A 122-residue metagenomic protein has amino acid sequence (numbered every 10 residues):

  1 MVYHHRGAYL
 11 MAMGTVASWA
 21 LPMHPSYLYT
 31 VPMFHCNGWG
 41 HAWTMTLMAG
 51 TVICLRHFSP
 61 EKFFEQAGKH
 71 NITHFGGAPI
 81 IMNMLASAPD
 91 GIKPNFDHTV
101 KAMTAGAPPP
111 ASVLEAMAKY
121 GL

Functional and structural regions predicted by a protein language model:
M1: Conserved adenylation A10 loop of the ANL superfamily
H5, Y9-S26, F34-T73, A88: Conserved AMP-binding/adenylation subdomain of ANL enzymes
M11, Y29, H41, K62-F63 (+4 more regions): Hydrophobic alpha-helical segments typical of transmembrane helices and their membrane-interface/capping positions
P25, V31, V100: Nucleotide donor/acceptor-binding cores
Y29-T30, C54-L55, M103-A105: Thr-Gly-centered strand-to-loop micro-motif
P32, A78: Conserved proline-anchored active-site loop of SAM-dependent methyltransferases that bridges a beta-strand
L47, K69-G77, A86-L122: Gly/Ser/Thr-rich phosphate-binding loop
S59, I80-M82, P109: Alpha-helix capping/helix-boundary segments
